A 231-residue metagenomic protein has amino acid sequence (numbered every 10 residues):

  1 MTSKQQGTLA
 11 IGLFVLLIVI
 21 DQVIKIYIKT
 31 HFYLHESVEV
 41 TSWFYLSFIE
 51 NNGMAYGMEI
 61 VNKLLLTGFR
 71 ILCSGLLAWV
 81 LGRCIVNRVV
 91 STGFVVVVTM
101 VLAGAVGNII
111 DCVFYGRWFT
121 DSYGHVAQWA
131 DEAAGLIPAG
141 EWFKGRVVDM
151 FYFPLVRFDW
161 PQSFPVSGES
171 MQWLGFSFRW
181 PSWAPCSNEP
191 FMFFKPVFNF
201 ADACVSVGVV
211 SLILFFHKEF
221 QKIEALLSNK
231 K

Functional and structural regions predicted by a protein language model:
M1-K231: Alpha-helical transmembrane bundles and membrane-interface segments of multipass inner-membrane proteins
